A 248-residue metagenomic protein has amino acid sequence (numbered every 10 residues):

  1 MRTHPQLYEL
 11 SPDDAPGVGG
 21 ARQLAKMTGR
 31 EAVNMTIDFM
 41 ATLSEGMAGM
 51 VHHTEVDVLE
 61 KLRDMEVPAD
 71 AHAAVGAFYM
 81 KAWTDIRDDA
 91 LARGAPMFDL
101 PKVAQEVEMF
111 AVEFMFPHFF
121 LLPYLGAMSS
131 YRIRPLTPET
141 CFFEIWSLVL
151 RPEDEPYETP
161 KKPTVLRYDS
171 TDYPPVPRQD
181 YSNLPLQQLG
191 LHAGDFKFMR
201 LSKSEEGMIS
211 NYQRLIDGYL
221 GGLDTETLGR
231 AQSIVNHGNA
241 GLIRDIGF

Functional and structural regions predicted by a protein language model:
M1-F248: C-terminal catalytic domain of Rieske-type non-heme iron oxygenases
